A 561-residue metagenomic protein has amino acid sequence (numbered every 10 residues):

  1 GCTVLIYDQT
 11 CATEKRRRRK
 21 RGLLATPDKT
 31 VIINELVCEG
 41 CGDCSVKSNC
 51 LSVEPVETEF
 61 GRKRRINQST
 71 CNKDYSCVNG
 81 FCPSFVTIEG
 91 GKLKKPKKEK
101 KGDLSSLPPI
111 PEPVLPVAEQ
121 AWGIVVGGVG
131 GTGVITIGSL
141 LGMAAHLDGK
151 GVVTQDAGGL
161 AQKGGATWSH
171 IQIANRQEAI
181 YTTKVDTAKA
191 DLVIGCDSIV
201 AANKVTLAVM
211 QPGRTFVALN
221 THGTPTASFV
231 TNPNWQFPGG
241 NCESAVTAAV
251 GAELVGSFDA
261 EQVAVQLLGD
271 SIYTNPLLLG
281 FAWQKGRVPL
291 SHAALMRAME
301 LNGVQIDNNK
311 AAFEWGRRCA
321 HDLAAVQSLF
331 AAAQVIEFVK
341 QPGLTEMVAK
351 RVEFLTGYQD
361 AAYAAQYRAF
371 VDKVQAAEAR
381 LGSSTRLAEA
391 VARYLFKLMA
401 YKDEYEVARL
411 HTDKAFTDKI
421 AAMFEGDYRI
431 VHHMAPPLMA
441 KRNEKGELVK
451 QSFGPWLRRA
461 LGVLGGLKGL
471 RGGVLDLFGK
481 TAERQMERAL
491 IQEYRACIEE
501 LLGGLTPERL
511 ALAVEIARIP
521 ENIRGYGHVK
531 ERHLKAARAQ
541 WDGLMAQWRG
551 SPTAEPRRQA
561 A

Functional and structural regions predicted by a protein language model:
G1: Thiamine diphosphate
Q9-T10, E14-R21, E39-P96: Iron-sulfur cluster-binding cysteine motifs and their immediate structural context in ferredoxin-like electron-transfer
A12, T87-V126, T132-D372, E444 (+4 more regions): Active-site cofactor/cluster-binding pocket
R16, T26, E39, E253-G256 (+2 more regions): Structured mid-domain segments that build the active-site/substrate or prosthetic-cofactor binding neighborhood
R17-T26, W315: Metal-ion/cofactor- or nucleotide/acyl-coenzyme-handling active-site neighborhoods
P27-D43: Short, flexible loop segments at boundaries between secondary-structure elements
M296-A561: Active-site loops and adjacent core secondary-structure elements that bind or stabilize anionic groups
